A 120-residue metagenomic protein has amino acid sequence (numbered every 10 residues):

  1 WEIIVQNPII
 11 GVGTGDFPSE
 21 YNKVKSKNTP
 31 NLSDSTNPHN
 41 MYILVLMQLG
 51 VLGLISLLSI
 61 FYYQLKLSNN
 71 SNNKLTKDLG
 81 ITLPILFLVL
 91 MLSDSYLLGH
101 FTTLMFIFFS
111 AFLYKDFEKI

Functional and structural regions predicted by a protein language model:
E2-L49: Long extracytoplasmic/lumenal interhelical loops at the membrane interface of multi-pass membrane proteins
T14-P18, G53-S56, T102: Short, flexible micro-motifs
E20-V24, S59-Y62, F108: N-terminal low-complexity, intrinsically disordered patches enriched in charged
K27, Q48-L88: Hydrophobic transmembrane alpha-helices and their immediate junctions
T29-L32, N69-S71, A111-K115: Juxtamembrane helix-loop transition sites at the ends of transmembrane segments in multi-pass membrane proteins
P38, L46-G50, L97-M105: Membrane-interface micro-motifs in multi-pass membrane enzymes
I60, L79-L92, Y96-I120: Transmembrane alpha-helices of multi-pass inner-membrane enzymes
